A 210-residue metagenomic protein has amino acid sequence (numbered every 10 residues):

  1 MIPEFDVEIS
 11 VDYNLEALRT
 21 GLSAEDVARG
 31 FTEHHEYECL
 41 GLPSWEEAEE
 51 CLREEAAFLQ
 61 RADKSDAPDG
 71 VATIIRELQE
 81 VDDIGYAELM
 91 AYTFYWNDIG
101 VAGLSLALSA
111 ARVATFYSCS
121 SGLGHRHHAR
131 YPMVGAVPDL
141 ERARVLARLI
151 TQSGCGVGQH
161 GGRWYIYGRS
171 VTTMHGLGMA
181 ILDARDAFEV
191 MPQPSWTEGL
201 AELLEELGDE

Functional and structural regions predicted by a protein language model:
M1, R144, R148-G158: Composition-driven recognition of long, C-terminal low-complexity regions enriched in serine/threonine
M1-H127: N-terminal low-complexity, intrinsically disordered segments
R112-S118, Q152-Q159: Short secondary-structure junctions
L123-A136, R163-W164: Short glycine-rich, basic-tinged beta-strand/loop micro-motifs
M133-E141, Y167-T173: Secondary-structure transition/turn motif
L140-L149, T173-L177: Short, conserved charged micro-motifs
S153-E210: Active-site or metal-binding loop neighborhoods of secreted/extracellular toxin and effector enzymes
